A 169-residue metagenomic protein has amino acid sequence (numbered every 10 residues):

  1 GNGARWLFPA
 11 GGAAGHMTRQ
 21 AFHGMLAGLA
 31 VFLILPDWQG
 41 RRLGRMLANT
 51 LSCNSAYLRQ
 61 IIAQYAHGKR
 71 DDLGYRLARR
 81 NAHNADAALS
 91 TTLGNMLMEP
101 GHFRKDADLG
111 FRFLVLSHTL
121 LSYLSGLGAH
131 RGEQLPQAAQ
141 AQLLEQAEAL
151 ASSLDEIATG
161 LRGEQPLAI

Functional and structural regions predicted by a protein language model:
G1-E99: A transmembrane helix-and-boundary motif of multi-pass membrane transporters/channels
A13, R41, N54, H102 (+4 more regions): Alpha-helix boundary/interfacial micro-motifs
A21-H23, N54, D86, G110 (+3 more regions): Functionally constrained cores in energy, signaling, and assembly domains
L29, P36, D71, H102 (+2 more regions): Generic, low-specificity signal for short hydrophobic/alpha-helical stretches with a mild N-terminal bias, encompassing
D72-R80, R104-R112, Q137-E145: Short, charged, amphipathic alpha-helical segments
T92-D106, H130-E133, L161-Q165: Short, solvent-exposed, charged loop/turn and helix-capping segments that join or cap alpha-helices on peripheral
L109-Y123: Long, amphipathic, charge-rich alpha-helical segments that form helical bundles/coiled-coils
T119-I169: Soluble C-terminal extramembrane regulatory/interaction domains of multi-pass membrane proteins
